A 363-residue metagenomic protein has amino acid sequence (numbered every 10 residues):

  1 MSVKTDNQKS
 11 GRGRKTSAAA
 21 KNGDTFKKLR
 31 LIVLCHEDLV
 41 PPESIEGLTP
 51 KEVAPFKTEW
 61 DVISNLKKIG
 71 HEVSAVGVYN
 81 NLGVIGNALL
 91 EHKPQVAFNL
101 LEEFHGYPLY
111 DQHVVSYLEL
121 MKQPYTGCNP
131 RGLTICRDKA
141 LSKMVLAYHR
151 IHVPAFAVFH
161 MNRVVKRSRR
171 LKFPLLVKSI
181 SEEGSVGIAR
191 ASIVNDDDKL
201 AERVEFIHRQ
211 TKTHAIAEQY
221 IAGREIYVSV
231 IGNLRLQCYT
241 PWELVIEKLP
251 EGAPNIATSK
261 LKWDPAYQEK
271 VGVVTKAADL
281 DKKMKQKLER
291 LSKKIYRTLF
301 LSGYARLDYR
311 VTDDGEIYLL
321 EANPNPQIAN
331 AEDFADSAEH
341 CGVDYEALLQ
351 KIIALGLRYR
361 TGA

Functional and structural regions predicted by a protein language model:
M1-T126, R131, C136-R137, H160-R167 (+3 more regions): ATP-binding N-terminal substructure of ATP-dependent carboxylate-amine bond-forming enzymes
S2, A20, K28-C35, L90-K93 (+2 more regions): Active-site nucleotide/adenylate-binding loops and adjacent lid/helix of ATP-dependent enzymes
S2-A19, A147, D279-A363: ATP-dependent carboxylate activation and anion-phosphoryl transfer catalytic cores that bind Mg-ATP to form
S17, D24-F26, D197-R290, D313-Y318: Phosphate-binding site of ATP-dependent enzymes
V40-S44, G184-S185, P265-Q268, A331: Short acidic/His/Gly/Ser-rich catalytic and metal-binding motifs that mark active-site loops of diverse hydrolases
E46-E52, A189-V194, A335-S337: Short glycine-enriched, charge-decorated loop/helix-capping segments at active-site entrances that position
V73, P124-Y125, V153, L175 (+1 more regions): Hydrophobic beta-strand scaffold residues
